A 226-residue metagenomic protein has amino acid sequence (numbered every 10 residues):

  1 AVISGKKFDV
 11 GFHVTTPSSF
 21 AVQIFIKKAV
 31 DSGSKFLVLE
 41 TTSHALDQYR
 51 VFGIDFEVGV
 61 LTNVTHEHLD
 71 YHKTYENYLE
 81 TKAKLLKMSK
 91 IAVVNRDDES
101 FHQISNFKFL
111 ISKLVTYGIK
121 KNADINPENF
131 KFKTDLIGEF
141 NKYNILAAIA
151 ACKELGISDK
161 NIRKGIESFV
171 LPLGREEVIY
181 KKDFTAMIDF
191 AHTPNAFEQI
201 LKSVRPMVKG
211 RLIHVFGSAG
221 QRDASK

Functional and structural regions predicted by a protein language model:
A1-S4: Short beta-strand-centered segment that lines the nucleotide-binding/catalytic pocket of NTP-utilizing
F8-T42: Conserved nucleotide-sensing/catalytic segment adjacent to the nucleotide-binding pocket in NTP-handling enzymes
F12-S18, F36-V38, L69-T74, A191 (+1 more regions): Short, flexible loop segments at the rims of nucleotide/cofactor-binding pockets, characterized by
V30-T41, D55-A186, K209-G210: Acidic, Mg2+-coordinating active-site environments of NTP-dependent enzymes
S43, H66, D98, A191-T193 (+1 more regions): Short, glycine/acidic-enriched loop or turn micro-motifs at the edges of active sites
H44-F52: Conserved helix/coil segment N-terminal to the catalytic DExD/H
L171-G174, I188-Q199: Glycine-rich phosphate/pyrophosphate-binding beta-alpha loops
N195-K226: Active-site beta-alpha connecting loops in nucleotide-dependent enzymes
